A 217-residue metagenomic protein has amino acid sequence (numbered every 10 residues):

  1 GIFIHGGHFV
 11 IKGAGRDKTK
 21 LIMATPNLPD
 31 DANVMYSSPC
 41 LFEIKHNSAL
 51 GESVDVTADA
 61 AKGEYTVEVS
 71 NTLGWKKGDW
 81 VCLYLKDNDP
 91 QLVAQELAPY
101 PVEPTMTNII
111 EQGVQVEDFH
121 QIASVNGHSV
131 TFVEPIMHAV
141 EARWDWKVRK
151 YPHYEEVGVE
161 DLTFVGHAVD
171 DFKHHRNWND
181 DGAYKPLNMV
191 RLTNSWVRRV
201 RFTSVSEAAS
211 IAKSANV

Functional and structural regions predicted by a protein language model:
G1, R16, K20-A24, L92 (+3 more regions): Short glycine/acidic-rich loop motifs that flank beta-strands on beta-rich extracellular proteins
G1-L21, Q115-V116, H120-S129, R149-T163: Beta-solenoid repeat scaffold
I2, H8, G15-D17, N27 (+7 more regions): Residues at the loop-to-beta-strand transition
I4, G13, M23, I44 (+8 more regions): Extracellular beta-strand solenoids
V10-A14, G78, V159, S195-R198 (+1 more regions): All-beta strand scaffolds that present successive hydrophobic residues in beta-strands
T19-E117, V125, V130-V133, A139: Autoprocessing Asn-cyclization modules and mimics
P26-S48, E64, A139-K150, V157 (+2 more regions): Extracellular beta-strand/beta-solenoid scaffold signature
K185-P186, L192-V217: Catalytic cores of extracellular degradative/oxidative enzymes
